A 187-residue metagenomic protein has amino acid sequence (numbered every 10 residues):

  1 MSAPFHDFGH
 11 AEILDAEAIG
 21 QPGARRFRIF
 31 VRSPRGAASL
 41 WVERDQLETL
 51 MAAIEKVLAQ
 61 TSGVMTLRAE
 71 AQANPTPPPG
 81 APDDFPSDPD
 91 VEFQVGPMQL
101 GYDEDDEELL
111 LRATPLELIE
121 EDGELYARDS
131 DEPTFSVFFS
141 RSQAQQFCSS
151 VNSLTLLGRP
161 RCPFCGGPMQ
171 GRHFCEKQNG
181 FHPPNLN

Functional and structural regions predicted by a protein language model:
M1-N187: Positively charged, low-complexity terminal tracts and the immediately adjacent first secondary-structure elements
